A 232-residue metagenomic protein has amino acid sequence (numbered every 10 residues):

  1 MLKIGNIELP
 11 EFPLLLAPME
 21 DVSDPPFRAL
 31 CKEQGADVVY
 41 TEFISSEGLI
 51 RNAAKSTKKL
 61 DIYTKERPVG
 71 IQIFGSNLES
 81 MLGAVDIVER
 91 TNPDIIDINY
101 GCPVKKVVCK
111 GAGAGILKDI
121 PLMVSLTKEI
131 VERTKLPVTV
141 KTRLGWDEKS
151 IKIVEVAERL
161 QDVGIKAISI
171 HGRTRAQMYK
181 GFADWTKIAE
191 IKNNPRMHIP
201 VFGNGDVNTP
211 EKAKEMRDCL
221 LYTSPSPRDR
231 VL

Functional and structural regions predicted by a protein language model:
M1-G5, P10, M19-D94: Glycine-rich, positively charged N-terminal anion/phosphate-binding segment
L16, C31, I71, I98 (+2 more regions): Conserved, mostly hydrophobic/aromatic
D21, F74, T142-E148, P200-E211: Glycine-rich beta-to-alpha transition loops that act as phosphate-gripper elements at the mouths of alpha/beta enzyme
K32, E89, Q161, R217-D218: Non-catalytic positions within long, well-ordered alpha-helices that form the structural scaffold/packing of enzyme
I44-I50, L78, Y100-A114, I170-Q177: Conserved radical SAM core fold
G83-I87, I151-V156, N208-L221: Catalytic cores of alpha/beta
V85-I96, K105, K110, S125-Q177 (+1 more regions): Alpha/beta enzyme core
Y222-P227: Conserved small/polar residues in nucleotide/adenosyl-binding loops
